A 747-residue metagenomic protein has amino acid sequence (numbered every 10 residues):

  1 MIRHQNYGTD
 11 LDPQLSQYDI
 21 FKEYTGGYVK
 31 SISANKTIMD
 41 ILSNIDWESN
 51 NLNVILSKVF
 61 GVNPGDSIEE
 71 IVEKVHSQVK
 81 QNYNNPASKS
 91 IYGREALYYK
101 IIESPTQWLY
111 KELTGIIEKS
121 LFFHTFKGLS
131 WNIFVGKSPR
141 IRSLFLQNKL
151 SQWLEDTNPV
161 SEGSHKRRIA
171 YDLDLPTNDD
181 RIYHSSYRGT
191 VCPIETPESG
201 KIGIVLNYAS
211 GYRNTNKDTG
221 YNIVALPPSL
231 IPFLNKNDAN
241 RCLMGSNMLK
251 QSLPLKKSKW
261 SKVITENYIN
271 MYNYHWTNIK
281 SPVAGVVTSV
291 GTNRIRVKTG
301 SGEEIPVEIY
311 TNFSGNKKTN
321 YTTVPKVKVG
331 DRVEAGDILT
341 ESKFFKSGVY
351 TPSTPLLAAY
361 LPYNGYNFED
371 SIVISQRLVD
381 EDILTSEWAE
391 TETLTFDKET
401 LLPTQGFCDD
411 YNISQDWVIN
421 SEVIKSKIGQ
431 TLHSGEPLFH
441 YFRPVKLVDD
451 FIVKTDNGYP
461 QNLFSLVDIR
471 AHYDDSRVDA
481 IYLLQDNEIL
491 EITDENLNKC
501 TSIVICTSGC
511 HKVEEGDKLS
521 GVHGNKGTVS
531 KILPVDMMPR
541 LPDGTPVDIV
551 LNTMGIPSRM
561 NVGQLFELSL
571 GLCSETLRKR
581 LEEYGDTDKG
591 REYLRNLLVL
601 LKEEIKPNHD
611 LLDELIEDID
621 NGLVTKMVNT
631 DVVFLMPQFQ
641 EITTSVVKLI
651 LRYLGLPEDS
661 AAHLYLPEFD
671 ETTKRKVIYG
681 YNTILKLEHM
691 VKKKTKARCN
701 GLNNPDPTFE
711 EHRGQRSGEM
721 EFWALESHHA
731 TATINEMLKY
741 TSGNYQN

Functional and structural regions predicted by a protein language model:
M1-H4, T9, S77-A284, T288-N747: Long insertion/accessory domains within large nucleic-acid-processing enzymes
M1-Q81, K89, G93: Intrinsically disordered, low-complexity, charge-biased terminal/linker regions in eukaryotic proteins
